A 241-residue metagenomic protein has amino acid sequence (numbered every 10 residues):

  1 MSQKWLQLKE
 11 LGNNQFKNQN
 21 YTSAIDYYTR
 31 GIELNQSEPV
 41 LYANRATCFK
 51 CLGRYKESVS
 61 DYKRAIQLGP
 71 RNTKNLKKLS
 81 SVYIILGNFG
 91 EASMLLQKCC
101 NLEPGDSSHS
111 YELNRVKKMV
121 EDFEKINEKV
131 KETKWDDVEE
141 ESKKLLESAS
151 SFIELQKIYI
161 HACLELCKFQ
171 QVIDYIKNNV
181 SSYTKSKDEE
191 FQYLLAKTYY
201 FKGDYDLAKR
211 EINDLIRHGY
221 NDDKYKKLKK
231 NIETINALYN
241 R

Functional and structural regions predicted by a protein language model:
M1-R241: Alpha-helical tetratricopeptide repeat
